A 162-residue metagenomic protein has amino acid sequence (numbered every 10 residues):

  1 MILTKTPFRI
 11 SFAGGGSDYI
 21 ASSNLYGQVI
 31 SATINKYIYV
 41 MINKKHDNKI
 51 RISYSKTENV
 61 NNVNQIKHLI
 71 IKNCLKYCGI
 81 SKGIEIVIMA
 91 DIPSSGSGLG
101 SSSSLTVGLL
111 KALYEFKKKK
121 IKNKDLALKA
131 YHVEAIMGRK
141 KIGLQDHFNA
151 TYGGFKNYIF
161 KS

Functional and structural regions predicted by a protein language model:
M1-S101, K111-K122, G153-F155: ATP-binding N-lobe of GHMP and related small-molecule kinases
N123-S162: Alpha/beta catalytic cores of group-transfer enzymes, especially the acyltransferase/condensing modules of polyketide
